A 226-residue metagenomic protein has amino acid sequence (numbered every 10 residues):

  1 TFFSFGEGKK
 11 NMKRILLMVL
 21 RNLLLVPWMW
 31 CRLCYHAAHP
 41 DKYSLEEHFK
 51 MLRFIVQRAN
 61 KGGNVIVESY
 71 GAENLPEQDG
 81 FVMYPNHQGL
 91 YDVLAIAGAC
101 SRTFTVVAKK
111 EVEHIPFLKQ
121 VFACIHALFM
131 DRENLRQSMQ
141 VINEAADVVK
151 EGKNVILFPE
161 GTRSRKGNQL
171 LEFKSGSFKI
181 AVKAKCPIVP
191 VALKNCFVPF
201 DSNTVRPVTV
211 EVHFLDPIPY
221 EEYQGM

Functional and structural regions predicted by a protein language model:
F2-F5: Aromatic (phenylalanine/tyrosine) cluster motif
G8-E68, Q120-V121: A transmembrane-helix-recognition feature enriched in membrane-embedded lipid enzymes and envelope glyco-/phospholipid
L33-A37, E47-F49, G62-G63, E77-L135: Catalytic core of membrane glycerolipid acyltransferases/transacylases, capturing the structured, soluble-facing
K61-Y70, S138-M139, K194-C196: Short gly/ser/thr-rich secondary-structure transition/capping motifs
G80-V82, N154-F158: Residue-level preference for the first positions of well-ordered beta-strands
H87-G89, E160-S164: Short glycine-rich anion-binding loops that position phosphate/pyrophosphate groups of nucleotides and phosphorylated
F117-Q120, K153-I156, R165-M226: A cross-family acyltransferase "interaction/gating" segment
Q137-A146: Anionic-ligand binding region
